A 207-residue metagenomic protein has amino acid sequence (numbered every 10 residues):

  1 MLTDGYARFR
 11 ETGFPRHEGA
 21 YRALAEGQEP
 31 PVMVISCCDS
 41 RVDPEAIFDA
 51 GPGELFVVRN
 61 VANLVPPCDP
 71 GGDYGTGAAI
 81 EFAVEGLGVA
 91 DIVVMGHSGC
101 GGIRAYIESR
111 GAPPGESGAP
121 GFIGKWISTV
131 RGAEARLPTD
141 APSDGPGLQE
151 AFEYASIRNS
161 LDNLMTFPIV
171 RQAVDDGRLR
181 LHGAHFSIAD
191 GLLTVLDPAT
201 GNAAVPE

Functional and structural regions predicted by a protein language model:
M1-P30, G53, N63-A90, G101-E207: Divalent-metal-activated hydrolytic enzyme cores
A25-P44: N-terminal low-complexity or amphipathic/hydrophobic leaders
I35-C37, R59, V93-H97, H182-S187: Short beta-strand segments
D39-R41, H97-G102: Gly/Ser/Thr-rich loops at beta-strand to alpha-helix junctions that form or flank small-molecule/cofactor-binding
S40-A62: Catalytic core of membrane glycerolipid acyltransferases/transacylases, capturing the structured, soluble-facing
